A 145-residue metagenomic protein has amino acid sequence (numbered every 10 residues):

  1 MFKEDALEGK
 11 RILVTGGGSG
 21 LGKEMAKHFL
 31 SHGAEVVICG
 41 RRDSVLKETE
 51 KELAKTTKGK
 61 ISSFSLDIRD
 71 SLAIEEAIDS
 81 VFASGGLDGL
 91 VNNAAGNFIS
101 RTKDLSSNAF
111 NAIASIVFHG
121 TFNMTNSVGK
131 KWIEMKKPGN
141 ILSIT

Functional and structural regions predicted by a protein language model:
K10, K58, G86-D88, W132-T145: Active-site loop of short-chain dehydrogenase/reductase
R11, G18-G20: Conserved glycine-rich cofactor-binding loop
A34-E48: Conserved glycine-rich Rossmann-like NAD(P)H-binding loop of the short-chain dehydrogenase/reductase
S65-E76, S107: The beta1-alpha1 cofactor-binding region of Rossmann-like NAD(H)/NADP(H)-dependent oxidoreductases
N93-I99: Conserved NAD(P)H cofactor-binding loop of Rossmann-fold oxidoreductase domains
R101-T102, S106-A114: Substrate-binding pocket helix/loop in short-chain dehydrogenase/reductase
T125-N126: A short, exposed helix-loop element centered on a Lys and neighboring polar residues
